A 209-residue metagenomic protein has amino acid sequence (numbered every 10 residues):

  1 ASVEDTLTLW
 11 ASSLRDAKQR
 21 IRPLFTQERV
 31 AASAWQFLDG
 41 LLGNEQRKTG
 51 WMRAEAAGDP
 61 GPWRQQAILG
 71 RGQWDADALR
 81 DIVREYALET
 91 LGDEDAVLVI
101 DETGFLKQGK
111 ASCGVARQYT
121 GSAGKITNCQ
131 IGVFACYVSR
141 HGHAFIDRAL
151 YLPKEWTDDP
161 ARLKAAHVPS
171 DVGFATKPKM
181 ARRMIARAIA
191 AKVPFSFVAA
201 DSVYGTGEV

Functional and structural regions predicted by a protein language model:
A1-V198, V203-V209: Conserved, well-structured functional cores that handle cations and Mg-NTP chemistry
